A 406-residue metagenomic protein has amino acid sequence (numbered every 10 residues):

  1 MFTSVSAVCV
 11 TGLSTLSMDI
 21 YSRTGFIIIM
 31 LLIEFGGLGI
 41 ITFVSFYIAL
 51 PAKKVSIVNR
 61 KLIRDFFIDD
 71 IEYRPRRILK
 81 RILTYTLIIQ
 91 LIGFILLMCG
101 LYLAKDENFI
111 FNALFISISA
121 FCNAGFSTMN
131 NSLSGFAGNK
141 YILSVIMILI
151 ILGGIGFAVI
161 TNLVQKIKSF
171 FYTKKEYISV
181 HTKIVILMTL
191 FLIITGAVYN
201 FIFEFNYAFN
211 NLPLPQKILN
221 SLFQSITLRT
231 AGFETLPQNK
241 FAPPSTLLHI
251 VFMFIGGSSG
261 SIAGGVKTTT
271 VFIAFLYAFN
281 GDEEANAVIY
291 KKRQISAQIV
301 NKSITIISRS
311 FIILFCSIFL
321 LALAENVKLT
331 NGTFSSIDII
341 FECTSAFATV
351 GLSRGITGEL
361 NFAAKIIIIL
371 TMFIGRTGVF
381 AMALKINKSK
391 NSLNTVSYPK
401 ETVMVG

Functional and structural regions predicted by a protein language model:
F2-G406: Membrane-proximal intracellular helices of multi-pass ion channels
